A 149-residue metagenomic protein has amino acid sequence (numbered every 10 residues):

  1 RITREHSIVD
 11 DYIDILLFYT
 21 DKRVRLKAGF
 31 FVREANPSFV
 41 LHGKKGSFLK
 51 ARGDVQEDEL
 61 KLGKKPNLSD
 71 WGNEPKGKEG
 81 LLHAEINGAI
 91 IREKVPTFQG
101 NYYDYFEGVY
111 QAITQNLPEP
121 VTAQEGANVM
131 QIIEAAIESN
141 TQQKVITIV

Functional and structural regions predicted by a protein language model:
R1-K65, Y103-L117: Contiguous beta-strand/loop segments that form the cofactor/metal-binding neighborhood of enzyme cores
L17-D21, H83-I90: Short acidic, glycine-rich loop/turn motifs
V24, F48, I91-E93, I146: Short, isolated positions in well-ordered beta-strands
F39, Q56-G88: Short polybasic amphipathic segments
S47-F48, W71, A136-S139: Phosphate/oxyanion-binding loops and surfaces in catalytic or ligand/nucleic-acid-binding neighborhoods
K76-K78, G100-E107: Short glycine/proline-rich, acidic loop/turn segments that cap or connect secondary-structure elements
R92-G100: A short glycine-threonine-serine/GTX helix/turn-capping micro-motif
P96, D104, G108-V149: C-terminal helix-rich "cap/oligomerization" subdomain common to oxidoreductases
